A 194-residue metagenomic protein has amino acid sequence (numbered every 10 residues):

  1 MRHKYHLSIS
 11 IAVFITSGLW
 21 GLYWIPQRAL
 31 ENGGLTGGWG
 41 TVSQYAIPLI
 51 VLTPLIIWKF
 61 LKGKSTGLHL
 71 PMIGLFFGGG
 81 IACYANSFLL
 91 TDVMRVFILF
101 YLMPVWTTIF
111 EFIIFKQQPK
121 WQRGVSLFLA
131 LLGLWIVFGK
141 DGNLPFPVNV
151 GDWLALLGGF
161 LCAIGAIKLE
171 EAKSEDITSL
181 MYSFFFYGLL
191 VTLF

Functional and structural regions predicted by a protein language model:
M1-W39, C83, F128, P145-E171 (+1 more regions): Glycine-/small-residue-enriched transmembrane alpha-helix faces in small-molecule transporters and effluxers
I9, G33-G79, W106-T107, F160-G165 (+1 more regions): Transmembrane alpha-helices of multi-pass small-molecule transport proteins
L22, F60-R95, I136: Specific transmembrane alpha-helical segments of multi-pass solute transporters/efflux pumps, especially DMT/EamA
N32-W39, C83-L99, I177-T178: Structural motif at transmembrane-helix junctions in multi-pass transporters
L52-K59, Y84, E111, A130 (+5 more regions): Structural signal for membrane-spanning alpha-helices in multi-pass inner-membrane proteins, emphasizing helix cores
I56-K59, N86, M103-V125: C-terminal transmembrane-helix exit sites in multi-pass transporters
K64, L68, F97-F100, K116-I136 (+1 more regions): Loop-to-transmembrane alpha-helix entry segments
N86-D92, K116, K140-V148, E171: Membrane-interface helix caps and helix-loop-helix hairpins in membrane proteins
